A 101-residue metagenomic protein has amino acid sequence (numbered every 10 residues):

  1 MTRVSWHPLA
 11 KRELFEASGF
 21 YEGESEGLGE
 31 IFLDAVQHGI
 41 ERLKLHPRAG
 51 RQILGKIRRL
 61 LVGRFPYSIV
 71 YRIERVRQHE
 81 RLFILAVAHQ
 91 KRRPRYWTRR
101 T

Functional and structural regions predicted by a protein language model:
M1-L33: Arg/Lys-rich, positively charged N-terminal/basic patches that mediate binding to nucleic acids
R12, S68, Q90-R92: Surface-exposed, flexible loop/turn segments at secondary-structure boundaries
G19, E26, E41, L45-R48 (+2 more regions): Generic structural signal for secondary-structure transition and capping sites
E30, R72-T101: Enriched for short, Lys/Arg-rich terminal
H38, L45-R77, R81-L82: Basic/aromatic recognition patch in beta-strand/loop cores that engages polyanionic ligands
